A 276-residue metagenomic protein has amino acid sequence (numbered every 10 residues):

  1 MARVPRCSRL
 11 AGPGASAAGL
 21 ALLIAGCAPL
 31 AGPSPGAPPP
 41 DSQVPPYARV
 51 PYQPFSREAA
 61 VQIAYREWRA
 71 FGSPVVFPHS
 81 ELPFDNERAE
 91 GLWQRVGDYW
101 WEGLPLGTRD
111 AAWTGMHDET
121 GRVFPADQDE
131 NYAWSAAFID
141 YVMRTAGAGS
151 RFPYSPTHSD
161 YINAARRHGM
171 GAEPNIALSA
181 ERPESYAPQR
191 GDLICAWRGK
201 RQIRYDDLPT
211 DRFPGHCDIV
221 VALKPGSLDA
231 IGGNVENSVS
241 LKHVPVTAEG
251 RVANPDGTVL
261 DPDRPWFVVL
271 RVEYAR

Functional and structural regions predicted by a protein language model:
A2-A18: Bacterial N-terminal signal peptides that target proteins for export
I24-G26: C-terminal motif of bacterial Sec signal peptides marking the signal peptidase cleavage site
A28-L30: Bacterial signal peptide processing site
P35-R151: N-terminal capping segments
V76-H79, P153-S155, D206-D207, L241-H243: Short, solvent-exposed loop/turn and secondary-structure capping segments
S155-E236: ...with weaker cross-activation on analogous glycine-rich loops/strands in unrelated enzymes
N237-R276: Low-complexity, Gly/Ser/Thr/Pro-rich intrinsically disordered linker/tail segments
